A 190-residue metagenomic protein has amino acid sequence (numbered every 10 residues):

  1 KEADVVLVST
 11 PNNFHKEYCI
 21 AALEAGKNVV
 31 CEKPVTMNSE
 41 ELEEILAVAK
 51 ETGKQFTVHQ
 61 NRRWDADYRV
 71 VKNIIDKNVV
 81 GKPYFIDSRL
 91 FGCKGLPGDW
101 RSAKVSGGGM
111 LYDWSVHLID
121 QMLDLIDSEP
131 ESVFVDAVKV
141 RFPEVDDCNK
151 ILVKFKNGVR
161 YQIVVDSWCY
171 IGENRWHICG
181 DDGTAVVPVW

Functional and structural regions predicted by a protein language model:
K1-V48: Beta-loop-alpha module in the N-terminal Rossmann-like domain of NAD(P)-dependent dehydrogenases, especially those
V5, E17, E44, V70-N73 (+2 more regions): Alpha-helical elements of Rossmann-like donor-binding domains used by nucleotide-donor carbohydrate transfer enzymes
V8, C31, M37, F56-V58 (+2 more regions): Hydrophobic residues in well-ordered beta-strands that form the structural core
A25-K27, T52-Q55, V159: A short helix->loop->beta-strand "cap" motif at the edges of active sites that frequently abuts
K33, N78, G158: Conserved G/P- and acidic residue-centered "switch" motifs that form tight phosphate/ATP-binding loops in soluble
E43-N61, K82-I86: Rossmann-fold dehydrogenase core element
R62-F142: Predominantly a Rossmann-like dinucleotide-binding segment in NAD(P)-dependent oxidoreductases
I119-W190: Contiguous beta-strand/loop segments that form the cofactor/metal-binding neighborhood of enzyme cores
